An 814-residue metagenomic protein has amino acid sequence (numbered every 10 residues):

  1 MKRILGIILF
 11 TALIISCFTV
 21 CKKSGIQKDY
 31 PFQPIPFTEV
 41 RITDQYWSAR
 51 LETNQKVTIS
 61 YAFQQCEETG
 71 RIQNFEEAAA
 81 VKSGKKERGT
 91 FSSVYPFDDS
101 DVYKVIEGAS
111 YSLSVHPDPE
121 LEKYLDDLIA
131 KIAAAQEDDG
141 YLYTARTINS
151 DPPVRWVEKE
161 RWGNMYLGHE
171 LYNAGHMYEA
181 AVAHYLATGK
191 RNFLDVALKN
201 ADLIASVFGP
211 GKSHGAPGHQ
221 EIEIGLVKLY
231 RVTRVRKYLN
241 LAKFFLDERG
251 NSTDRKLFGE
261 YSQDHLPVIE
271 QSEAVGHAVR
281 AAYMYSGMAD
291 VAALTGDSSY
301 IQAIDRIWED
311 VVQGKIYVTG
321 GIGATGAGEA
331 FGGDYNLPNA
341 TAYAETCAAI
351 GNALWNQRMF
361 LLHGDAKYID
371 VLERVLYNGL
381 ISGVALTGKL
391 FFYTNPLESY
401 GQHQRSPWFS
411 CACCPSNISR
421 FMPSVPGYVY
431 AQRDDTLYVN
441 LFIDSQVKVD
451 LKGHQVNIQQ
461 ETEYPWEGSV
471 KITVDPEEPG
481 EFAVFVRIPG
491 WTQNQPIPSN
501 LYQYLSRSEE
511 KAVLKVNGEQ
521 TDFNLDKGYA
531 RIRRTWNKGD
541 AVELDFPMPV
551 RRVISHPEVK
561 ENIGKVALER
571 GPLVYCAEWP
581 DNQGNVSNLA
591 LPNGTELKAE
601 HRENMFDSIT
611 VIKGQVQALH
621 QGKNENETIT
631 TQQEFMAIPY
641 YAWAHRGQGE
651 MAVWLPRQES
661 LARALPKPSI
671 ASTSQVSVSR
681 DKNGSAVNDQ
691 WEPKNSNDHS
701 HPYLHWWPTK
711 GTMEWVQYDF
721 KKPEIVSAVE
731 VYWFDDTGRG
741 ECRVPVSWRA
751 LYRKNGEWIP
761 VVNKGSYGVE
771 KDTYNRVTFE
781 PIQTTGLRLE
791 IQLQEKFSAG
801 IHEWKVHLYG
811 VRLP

Functional and structural regions predicted by a protein language model:
M1-G25: Bacterial Sec-dependent N-terminal signal peptides
I26-P119, K123, P153-A187, Q220-K237 (+4 more regions): Aromatic (Trp/Tyr) and acidic
I148-G168, L194, K199-P217: Asp-box/WD-like beta-propeller blade repeats and closely related beta-sheet repeat scaffolds
Y172, I497-S506, E510-V516, R739-N755: Short, surface-exposed beta-strand/strand-loop-strand elements in extracellular ectodomains
F258-Y261, I316-D334: Flexible glycine/proline-rich, aromatic-decorated loop/lid segments
I304, D370-N378, G383-T473, Q493-V516 (+5 more regions): C-terminal beta-rich recognition modules with glycine/proline-rich loops and embedded aromatic residues
T462, V474-E478, I488-G490, R534 (+4 more regions): Non-cytosolic beta-sheet module surface loops
A662-R663, N697-P814: Aromatic, loop-rich ligand-recognition surfaces of beta-strand-rich domains
